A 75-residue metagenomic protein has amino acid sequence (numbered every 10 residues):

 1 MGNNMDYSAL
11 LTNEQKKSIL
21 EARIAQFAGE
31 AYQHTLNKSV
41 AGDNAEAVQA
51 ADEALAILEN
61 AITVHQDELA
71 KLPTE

Functional and structural regions predicted by a protein language model:
G2-G29, L36, D52-A54: Short, charge/polar-rich alpha-helical segments
A25-E75: Short, charge-rich amphipathic interface segments used for partner binding and complex assembly
